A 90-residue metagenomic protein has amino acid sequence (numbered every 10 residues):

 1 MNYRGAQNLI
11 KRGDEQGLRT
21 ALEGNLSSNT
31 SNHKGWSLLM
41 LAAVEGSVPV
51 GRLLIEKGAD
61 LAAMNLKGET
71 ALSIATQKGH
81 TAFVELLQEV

Functional and structural regions predicted by a protein language model:
Y3-K11, R19: Amphipathic alpha-helical repeat scaffolds
G17, P49-V50, A82-F83: Conserved ankyrin/ankyrin-like repeat signature
H33-K34, L66-K67: Ankyrin repeat start-site detector
